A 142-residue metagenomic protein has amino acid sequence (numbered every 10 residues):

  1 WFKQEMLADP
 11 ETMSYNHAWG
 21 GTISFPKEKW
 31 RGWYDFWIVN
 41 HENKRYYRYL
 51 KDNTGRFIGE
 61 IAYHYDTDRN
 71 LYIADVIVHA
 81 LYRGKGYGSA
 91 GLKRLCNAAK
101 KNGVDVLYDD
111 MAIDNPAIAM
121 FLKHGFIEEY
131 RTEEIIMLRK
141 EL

Functional and structural regions predicted by a protein language model:
W1-F2, K29-G32, F36, A90 (+1 more regions): Alpha-helical elements of Rossmann-like donor-binding domains used by nucleotide-donor carbohydrate transfer enzymes
W1-K27, R31: A short, well-structured alpha-helix characteristic of acyl/acetyltransferase catalytic modules
F2, I73, I77, A90-G91 (+1 more regions): Amphipathic alpha-helical recognition patches that constitute DNA-binding helices
I23-I73, H79-L81: Acetyl-CoA-dependent GNAT
W30-Y34, R45, E60-D66, L95 (+3 more regions): Long, contiguous binding/interaction regions
H79, Y108-A119: Conserved beta-strand-loop-alpha-helix junction that forms the acyl-donor binding cleft
G84-N97, A119, K123: Conserved acetyl-CoA-binding loop-helix of GNAT-fold acetyltransferases
Y108-A112, G125-K140: Conserved catalytic-core motifs of GNAT/GCN5-like acyltransferases
